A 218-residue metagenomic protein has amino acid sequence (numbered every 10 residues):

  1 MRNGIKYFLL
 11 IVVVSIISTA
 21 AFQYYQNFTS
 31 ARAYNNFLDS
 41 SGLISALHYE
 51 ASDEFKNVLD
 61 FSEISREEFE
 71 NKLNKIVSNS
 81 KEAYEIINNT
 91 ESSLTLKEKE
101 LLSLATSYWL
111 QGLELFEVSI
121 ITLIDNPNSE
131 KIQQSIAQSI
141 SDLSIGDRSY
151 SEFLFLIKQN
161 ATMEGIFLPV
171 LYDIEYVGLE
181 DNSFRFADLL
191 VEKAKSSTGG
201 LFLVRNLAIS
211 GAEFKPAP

Functional and structural regions predicted by a protein language model:
M1-V14: N-terminal Sec-pathway targeting helices
S15-D39: Transmembrane signal-anchor/signal-peptide helices with a preference for the extracytoplasmic
Q26-S30, F61, T122: Perimembrane helix-loop junctions in membrane proteins
D39-I120, K131-F153: Alpha-helical segments in soluble extracytoplasmic regions
F55-E67, F155-T162, D188-S197: Juxtamembrane/interfacial segments around transmembrane helices
L123-P127: Solvent-exposed N-terminal domain segments of exported/luminal and surface proteins
I140-N182: Membrane-inserting hydrophobic helices used for pore formation or membrane fusion
R185-P218: Low-complexity, acidic Ser/Thr/Pro/Gly-rich terminal tails and inter-domain linkers that flank the onset of structured
